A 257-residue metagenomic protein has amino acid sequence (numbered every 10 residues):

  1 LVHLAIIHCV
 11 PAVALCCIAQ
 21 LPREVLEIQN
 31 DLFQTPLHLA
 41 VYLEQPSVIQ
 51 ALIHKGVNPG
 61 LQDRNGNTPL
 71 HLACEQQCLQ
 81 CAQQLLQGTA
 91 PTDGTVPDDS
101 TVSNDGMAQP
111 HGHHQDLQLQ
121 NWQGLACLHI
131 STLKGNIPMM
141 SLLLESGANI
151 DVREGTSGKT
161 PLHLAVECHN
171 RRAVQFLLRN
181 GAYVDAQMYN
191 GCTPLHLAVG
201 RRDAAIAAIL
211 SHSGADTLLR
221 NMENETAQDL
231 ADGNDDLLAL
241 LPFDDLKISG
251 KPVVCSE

Functional and structural regions predicted by a protein language model:
L1-N58: Alpha-solenoid helical-repeat scaffolds
V13, S47-V48, Q80-C81, P138-M139 (+3 more regions): Conserved ankyrin/ankyrin-like repeat signature
C16-E24, Q50-N58, L86-T92, D99-S100 (+5 more regions): Ankyrin repeat domain, specifically the short helix-to-loop turn at the C-terminus of the second helix of each repeat
V25-Q29, G60-Q62, G94-V96, D116-Q120 (+3 more regions): Ankyrin repeat boundary signal
F33, G66, G124, S157-G158 (+2 more regions): Start-of-repeat signature of ankyrin repeats
L164, V184, M188-E257: C-terminal interaction modules of eukaryotic adaptor/scaffold proteins
